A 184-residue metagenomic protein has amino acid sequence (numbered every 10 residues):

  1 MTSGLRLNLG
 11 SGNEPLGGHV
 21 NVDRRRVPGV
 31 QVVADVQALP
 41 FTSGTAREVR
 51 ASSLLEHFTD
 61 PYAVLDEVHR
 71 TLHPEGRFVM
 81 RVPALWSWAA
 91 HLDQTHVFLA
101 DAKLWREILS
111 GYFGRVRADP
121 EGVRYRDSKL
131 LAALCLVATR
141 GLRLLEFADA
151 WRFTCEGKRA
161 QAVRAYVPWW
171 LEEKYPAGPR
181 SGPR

Functional and structural regions predicted by a protein language model:
G4-W88, D101, R106: Conserved SAM-binding loop
Y62-A63, E67, H73, R77-R184: S-adenosyl-L-methionine-dependent methyltransferase catalytic module, highlighting the catalytic core
